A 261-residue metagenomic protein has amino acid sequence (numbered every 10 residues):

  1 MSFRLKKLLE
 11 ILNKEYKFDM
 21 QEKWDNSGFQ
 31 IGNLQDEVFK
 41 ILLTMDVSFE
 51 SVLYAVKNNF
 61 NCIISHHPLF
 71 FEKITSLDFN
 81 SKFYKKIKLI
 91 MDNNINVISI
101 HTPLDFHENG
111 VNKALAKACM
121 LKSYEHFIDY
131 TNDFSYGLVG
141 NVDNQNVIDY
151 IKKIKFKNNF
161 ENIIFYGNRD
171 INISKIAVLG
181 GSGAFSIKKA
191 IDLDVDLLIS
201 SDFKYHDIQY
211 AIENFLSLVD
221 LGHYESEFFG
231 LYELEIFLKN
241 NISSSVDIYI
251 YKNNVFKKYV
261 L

Functional and structural regions predicted by a protein language model:
M1-L261: Hydrophobic structural segments
